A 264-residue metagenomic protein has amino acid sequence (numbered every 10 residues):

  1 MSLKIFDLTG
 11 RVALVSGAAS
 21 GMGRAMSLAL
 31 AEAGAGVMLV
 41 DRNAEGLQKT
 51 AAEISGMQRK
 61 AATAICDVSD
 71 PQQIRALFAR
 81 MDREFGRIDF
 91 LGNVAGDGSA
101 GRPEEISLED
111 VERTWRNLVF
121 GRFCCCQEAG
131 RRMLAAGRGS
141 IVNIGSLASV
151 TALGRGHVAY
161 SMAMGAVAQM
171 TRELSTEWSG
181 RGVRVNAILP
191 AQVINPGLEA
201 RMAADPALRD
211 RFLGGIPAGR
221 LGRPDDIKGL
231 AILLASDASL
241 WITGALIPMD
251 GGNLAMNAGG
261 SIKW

Functional and structural regions predicted by a protein language model:
S2-K4, I232, T243-W264: Short C-terminal tail/terminal secondary-structure segment of NAD(P)H-dependent dehydrogenase/reductase domains
K4, G180, L189-I216, M256-W264: A glycine/serine/threonine-rich, flexible loop-to-helix segment that serves as the NAD(P) cofactor-binding "lid"
L8-M38: Canonical Rossmann dinucleotide-binding motif of NAD(H)/NADP(H)-dependent dehydrogenases/reductases, specifically
A44-E45, A64-A76, L108, D225-D226: The beta1-alpha1 cofactor-binding region of Rossmann-like NAD(H)/NADP(H)-dependent oxidoreductases
R75, G98-E112, A135, G154-A159 (+2 more regions): Conserved mid-core segment of classical short-chain dehydrogenase/reductases
D97, E104-C124, R138, V142 (+3 more regions): Catalytic Tyr-X3-Lys loop
R131, T176-G180, L240: Alpha-helical segment proximal to the catalytic Tyr-Lys
V142-A166, T171-G180, Q192: Catalytic loop of short-chain dehydrogenase/reductase
